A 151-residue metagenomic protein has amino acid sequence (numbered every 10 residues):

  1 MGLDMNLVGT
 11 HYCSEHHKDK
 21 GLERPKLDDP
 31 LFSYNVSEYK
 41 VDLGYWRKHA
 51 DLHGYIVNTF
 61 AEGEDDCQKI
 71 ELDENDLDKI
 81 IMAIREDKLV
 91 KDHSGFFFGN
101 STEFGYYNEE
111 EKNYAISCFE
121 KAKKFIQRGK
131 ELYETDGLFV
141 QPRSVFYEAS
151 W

Functional and structural regions predicted by a protein language model:
M1-W151: Acidic (Asp/Glu-rich) sequence patches and key acidic residues that form negatively charged surfaces used
